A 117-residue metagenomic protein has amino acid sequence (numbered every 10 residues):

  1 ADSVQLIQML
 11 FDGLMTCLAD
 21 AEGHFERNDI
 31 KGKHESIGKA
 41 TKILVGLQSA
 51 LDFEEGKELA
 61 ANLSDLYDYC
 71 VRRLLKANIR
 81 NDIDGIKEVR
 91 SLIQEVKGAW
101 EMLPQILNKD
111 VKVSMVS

Functional and structural regions predicted by a protein language model:
A1-D12, C17-S117: C-terminal-biased regions
